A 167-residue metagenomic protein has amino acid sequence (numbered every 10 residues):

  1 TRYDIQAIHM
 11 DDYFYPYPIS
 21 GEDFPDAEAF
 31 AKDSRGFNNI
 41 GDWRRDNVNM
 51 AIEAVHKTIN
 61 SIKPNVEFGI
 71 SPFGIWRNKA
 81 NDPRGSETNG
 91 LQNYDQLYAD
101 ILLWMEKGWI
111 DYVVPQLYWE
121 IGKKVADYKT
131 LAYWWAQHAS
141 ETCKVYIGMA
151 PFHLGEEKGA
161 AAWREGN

Functional and structural regions predicted by a protein language model:
T1-I110, Q116-W119: Polysaccharide-binding and catalytic clefts of secreted carbohydrate-active enzymes
V66-N89, L117, L131-N167: Active-site clefts of carbohydrate-active enzymes
K123-A132: Active-site-adjacent beta->alpha loops and helix N-cap segments on the catalytic face of soluble alpha/beta enzymes
